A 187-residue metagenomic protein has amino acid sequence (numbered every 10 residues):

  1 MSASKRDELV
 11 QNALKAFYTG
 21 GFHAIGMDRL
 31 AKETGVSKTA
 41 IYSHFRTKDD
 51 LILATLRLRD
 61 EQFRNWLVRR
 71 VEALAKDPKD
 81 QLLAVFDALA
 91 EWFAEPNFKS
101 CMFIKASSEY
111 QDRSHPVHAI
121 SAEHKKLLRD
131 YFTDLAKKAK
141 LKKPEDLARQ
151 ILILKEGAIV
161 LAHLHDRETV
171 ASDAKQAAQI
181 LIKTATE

Functional and structural regions predicted by a protein language model:
M1-S4, T186-E187: N-terminal intrinsically disordered/low-complexity leader segments
E8, N12-D50, A54: Helix-turn-helix
A54, V68-E95, K138, A148-I151: Hydrophobic alpha-helical connector segments
R57-R64: Short, basic, alpha-helical segments at the C-terminal edge of helix-turn-helix-like DNA-binding modules
E61, D80, R113-K138, R149 (+1 more regions): Amphipathic alpha-helical packing segments from all-alpha helical-bundle domains
E95-P116: Amphipathic alpha-helical segments used for helix-helix packing
K126-K142, L164-E187: C-terminal peripheral helix-coil segments that are non-catalytic and often amphipathic
K143-L161, A177-I180: Hydrophobic alpha-helical segments that form the core of small-molecule binding pockets and/or dimer interfaces
